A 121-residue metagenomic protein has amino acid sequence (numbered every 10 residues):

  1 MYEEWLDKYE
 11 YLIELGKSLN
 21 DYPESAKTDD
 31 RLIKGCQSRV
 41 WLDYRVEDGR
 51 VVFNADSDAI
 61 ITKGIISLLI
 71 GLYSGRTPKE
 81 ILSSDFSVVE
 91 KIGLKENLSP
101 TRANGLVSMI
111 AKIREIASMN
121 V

Functional and structural regions predicted by a protein language model:
M1-R39, Y44-R50, R76, V89-V121: N-terminal intrinsically disordered, cationic/polar leader segments that include organellar targeting peptides
D30-C36, D56-S57, K79-S84: Solvent-exposed interaction patches of small proteins and small membrane subunits
F53-I61, I70: Glycine-rich active-site/cofactor-binding loop and its immediate structural neighborhood
I65-R76: Alpha-helical support elements that line or immediately flank enzyme active sites and cofactor-binding pockets
